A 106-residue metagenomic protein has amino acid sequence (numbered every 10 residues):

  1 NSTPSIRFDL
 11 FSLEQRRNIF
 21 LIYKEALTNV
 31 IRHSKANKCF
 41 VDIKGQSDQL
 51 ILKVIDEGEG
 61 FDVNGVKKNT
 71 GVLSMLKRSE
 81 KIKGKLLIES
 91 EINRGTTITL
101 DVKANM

Functional and structural regions predicted by a protein language model:
S2-K24: Conserved short strand/loop->alpha-helix "switch" segment adjacent to the catalytic nucleotide/phosphoryl-transfer site
R16-C39: Conserved ATP-binding N-box helix of the HATPase_c
K44, E89-G95, K103: A short beta-strand-to-loop micro-motif at the C-terminal edge of the catalytic HATPase_c
G45-L52: Short beta-strand-loop-beta element adjacent to the nucleotide/active-site pocket used for signaling
Q49, G60, I92-T99: Glycine-rich nucleotide-binding loop
D56: Acidic ATP/Mg2+-coordinating residue in the GHKL
N64-R94: ATP phosphate-binding glycine-rich loop and adjacent ATP-lid/helix-beta elements within ATP-binding kinase/ATPase
